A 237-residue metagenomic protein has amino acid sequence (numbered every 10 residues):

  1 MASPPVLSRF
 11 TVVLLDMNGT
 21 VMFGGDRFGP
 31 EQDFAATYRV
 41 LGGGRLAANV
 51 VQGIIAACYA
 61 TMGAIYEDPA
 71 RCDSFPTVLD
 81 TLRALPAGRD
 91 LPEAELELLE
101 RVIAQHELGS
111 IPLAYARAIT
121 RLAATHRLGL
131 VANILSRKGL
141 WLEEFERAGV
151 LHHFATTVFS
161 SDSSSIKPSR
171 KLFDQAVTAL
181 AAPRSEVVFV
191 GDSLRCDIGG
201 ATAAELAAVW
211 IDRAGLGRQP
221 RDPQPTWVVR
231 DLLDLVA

Functional and structural regions predicted by a protein language model:
M1-L15, G24, A48-N49, A116 (+2 more regions): Asp-based, Mg2+/Mn2+-dependent phosphohydrolase catalytic module
A2-A56: Active-site neighborhood of HAD-like aspartate-dependent phosphohydrolases
D26-A36, A70-T81, L135-S136: Short acidic alpha-helix initiation/capping motifs at coil-to-helix transition points, especially at protein N-termini
T37-V40, T81, L85, E144 (+2 more regions): Residues within well-ordered alpha helices
G44-R45, G88-P92, L151, P183: Short coil/loop linkers at secondary-structure junctions
N49-E100: A metal-dependent, Asp-based hydrolase signature
T61, R101, R121, A179: Solvent-exposed, charged/polar functional surfaces in cytosolic regulatory/catalytic domains
R71-P76, G88-E93, V102-G129, L142 (+1 more regions): Short, acidic loop-to-helix structural element flanking the phosphoryl-transfer center in phosphate-processing enzymes
